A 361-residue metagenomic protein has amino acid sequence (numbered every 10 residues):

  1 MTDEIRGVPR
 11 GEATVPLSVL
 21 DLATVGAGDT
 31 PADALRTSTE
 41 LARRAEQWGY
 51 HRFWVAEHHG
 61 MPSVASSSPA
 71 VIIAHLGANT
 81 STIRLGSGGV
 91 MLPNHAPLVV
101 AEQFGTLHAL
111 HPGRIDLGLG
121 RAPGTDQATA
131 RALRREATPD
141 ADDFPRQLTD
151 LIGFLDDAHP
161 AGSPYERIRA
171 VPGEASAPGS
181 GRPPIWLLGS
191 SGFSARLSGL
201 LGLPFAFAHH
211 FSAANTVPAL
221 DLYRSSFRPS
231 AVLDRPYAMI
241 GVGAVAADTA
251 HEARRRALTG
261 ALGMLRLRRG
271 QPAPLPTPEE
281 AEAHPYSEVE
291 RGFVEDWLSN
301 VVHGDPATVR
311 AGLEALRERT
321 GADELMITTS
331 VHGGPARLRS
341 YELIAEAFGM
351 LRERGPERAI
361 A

Functional and structural regions predicted by a protein language model:
M1-A13, A137-G173, N215-A322, R352-A361: An alpha-helical appendage that flanks or caps ligand/catalytic pockets
M1-I83, R358-I360: N-terminal beta1-alpha1-beta2 module of alpha/beta enzyme domains
E12-P31, P93-H159, F205: Flexible, glycine-rich active-site loops centered on histidine and acidic residues that chelate a metal or position
L17, A45, G49, E57 (+6 more regions): Conserved, mostly hydrophobic/aromatic
L17-D21, F53-V55, L85-G88, I115-L119 (+4 more regions): Hydrophobic faces of well-ordered beta-strands that scaffold small-molecule active sites in alpha/beta enzyme cores
D21-R36, V90-L98, G179-G189, A247 (+1 more regions): Active-site mouth loops of central-metabolism enzymes
A32-R44, S190-R196, T308-A315: Short, acidic/polar
S191-A214, A219-L220: A conserved active-site cap/scaffold subdomain adjacent to cofactor or substrate pockets
